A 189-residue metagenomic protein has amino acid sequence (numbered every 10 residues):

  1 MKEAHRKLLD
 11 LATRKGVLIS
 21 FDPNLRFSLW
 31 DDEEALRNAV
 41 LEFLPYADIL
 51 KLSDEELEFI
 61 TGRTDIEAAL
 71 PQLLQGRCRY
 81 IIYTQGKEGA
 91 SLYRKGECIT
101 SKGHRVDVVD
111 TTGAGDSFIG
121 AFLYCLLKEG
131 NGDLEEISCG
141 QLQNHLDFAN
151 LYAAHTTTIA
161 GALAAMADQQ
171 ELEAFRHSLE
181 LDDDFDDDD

Functional and structural regions predicted by a protein language model:
M1-Q72, E88-G89: Conserved beta-alpha-beta core of the PfkB/ribokinase-like small-molecule kinase fold
D10-L11, T64-D189: Conserved phosphate-binding/catalytic region of the ribokinase-like
